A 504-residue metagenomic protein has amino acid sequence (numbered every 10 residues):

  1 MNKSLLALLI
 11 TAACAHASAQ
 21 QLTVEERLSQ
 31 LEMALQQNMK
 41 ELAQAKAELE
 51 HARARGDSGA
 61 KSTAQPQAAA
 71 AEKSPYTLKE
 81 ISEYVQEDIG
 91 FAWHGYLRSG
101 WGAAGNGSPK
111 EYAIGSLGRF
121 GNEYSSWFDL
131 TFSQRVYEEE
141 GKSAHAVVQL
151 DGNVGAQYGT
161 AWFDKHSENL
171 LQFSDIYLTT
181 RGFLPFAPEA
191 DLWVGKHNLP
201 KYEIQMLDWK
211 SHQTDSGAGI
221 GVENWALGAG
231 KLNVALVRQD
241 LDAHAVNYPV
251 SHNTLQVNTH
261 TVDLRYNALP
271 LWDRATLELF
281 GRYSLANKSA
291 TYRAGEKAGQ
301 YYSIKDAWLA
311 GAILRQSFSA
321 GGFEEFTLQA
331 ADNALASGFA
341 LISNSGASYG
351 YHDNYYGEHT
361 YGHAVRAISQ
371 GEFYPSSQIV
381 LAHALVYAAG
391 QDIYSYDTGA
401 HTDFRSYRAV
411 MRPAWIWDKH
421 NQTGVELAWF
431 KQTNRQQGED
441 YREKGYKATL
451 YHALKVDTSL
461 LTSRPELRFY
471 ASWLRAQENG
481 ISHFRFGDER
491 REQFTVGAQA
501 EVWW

Functional and structural regions predicted by a protein language model:
M1-Q21: Gram-negative bacterial Sec-dependent N-terminal signal peptides
L22-A187, E223-W225, L269, E372 (+4 more regions): Beta-barrel outer-membrane channel/assembly domains of diderm bacteria
E83, S116-F120, D164-H166, M206-K210 (+10 more regions): Outer-membrane beta-barrel proteins
G95, A146-V148, L192-V194, L232-L236 (+7 more regions): Membrane-embedded beta-strand positions of outer-membrane beta-barrel proteins
S99-G105, L150-A156, K196-P200, L236-D242 (+8 more regions): Transmembrane beta-strands of outer-membrane beta-barrel pores
G100-F120, G159-S174, F186-D273, F280-Q300 (+3 more regions): Surface-exposed coil loops of outer-membrane beta-barrel proteins
G107-P109, T160, H244-V246, T291-R293 (+4 more regions): Outer-membrane beta-barrel and related beta-rich outer-membrane complex signature in Gram-negative bacteria
L264-R435, R442-L450, L454, F494: Detector for outer-membrane/organellar transmembrane beta-barrel domains, recognizing the amphipathic beta-strand
